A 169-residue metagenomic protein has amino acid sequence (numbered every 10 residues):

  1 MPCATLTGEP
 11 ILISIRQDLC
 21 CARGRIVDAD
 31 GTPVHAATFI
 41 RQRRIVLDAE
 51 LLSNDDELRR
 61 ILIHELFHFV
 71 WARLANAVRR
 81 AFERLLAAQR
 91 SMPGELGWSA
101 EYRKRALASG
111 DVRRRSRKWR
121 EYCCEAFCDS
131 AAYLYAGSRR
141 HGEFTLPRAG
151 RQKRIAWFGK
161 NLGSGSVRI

Functional and structural regions predicted by a protein language model:
M1-E9, C20-A37, R79-I169: Metalloprotease/metallohydrolase-associated module, dominated by Zn2+-dependent proteases
S14-L85: Active-site scaffold of zinc-dependent metalloenzymes
